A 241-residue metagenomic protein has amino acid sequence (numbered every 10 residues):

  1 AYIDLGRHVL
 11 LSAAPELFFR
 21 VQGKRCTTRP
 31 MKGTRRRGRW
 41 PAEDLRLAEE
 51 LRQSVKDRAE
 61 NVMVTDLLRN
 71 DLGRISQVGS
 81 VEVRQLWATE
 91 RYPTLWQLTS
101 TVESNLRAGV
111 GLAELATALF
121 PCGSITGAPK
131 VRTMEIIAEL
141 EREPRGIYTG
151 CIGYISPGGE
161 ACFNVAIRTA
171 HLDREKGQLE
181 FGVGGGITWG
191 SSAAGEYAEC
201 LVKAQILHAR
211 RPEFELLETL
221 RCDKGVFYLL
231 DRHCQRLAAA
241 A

Functional and structural regions predicted by a protein language model:
A1-K224, H233: Extended alpha-helical targeting/anchoring segments, especially N-terminal organellar/secretory targeting helices
R221, Y228-A241: Intrinsically disordered, low-complexity, positively charged segments
